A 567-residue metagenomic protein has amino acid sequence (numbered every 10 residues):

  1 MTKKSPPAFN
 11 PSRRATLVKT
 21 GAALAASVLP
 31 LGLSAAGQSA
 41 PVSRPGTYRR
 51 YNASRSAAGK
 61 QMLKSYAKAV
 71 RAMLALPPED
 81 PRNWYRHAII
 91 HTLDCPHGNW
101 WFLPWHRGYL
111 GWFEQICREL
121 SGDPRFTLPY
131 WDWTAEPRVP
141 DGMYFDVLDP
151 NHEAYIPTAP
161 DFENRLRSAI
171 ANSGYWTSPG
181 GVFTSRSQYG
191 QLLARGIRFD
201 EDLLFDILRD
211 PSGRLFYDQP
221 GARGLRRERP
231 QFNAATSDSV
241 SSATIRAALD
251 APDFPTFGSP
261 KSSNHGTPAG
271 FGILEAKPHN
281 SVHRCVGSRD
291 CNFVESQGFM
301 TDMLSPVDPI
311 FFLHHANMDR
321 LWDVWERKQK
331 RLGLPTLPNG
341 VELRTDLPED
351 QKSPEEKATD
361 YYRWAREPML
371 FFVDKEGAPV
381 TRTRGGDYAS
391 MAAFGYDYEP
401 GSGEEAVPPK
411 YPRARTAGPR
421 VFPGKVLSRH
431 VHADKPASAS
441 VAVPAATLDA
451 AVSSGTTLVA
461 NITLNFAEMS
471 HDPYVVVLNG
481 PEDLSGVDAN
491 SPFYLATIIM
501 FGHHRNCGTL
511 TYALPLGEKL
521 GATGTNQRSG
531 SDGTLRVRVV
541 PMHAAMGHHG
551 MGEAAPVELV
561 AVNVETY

Functional and structural regions predicted by a protein language model:
M1-S12: N-terminal secretory signal peptides
R13-L29: N-terminal export leaders
G21, G37-N99, P104-Y567: Intrinsically disordered, flexible peripheral segments
P30-S34: C-terminal segment of classical bacterial N-terminal signal peptides
